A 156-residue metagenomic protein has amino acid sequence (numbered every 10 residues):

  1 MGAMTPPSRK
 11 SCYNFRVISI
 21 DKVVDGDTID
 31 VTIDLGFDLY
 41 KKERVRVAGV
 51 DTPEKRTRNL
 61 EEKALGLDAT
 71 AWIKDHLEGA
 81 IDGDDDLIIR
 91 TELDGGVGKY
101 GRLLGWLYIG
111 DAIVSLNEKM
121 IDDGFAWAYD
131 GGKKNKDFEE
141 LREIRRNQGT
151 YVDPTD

Functional and structural regions predicted by a protein language model:
M1-D156: Small beta-barrel nucleic-acid-binding modules, primarily SNase/OB-fold domains and secondarily Tudor-like barrels
